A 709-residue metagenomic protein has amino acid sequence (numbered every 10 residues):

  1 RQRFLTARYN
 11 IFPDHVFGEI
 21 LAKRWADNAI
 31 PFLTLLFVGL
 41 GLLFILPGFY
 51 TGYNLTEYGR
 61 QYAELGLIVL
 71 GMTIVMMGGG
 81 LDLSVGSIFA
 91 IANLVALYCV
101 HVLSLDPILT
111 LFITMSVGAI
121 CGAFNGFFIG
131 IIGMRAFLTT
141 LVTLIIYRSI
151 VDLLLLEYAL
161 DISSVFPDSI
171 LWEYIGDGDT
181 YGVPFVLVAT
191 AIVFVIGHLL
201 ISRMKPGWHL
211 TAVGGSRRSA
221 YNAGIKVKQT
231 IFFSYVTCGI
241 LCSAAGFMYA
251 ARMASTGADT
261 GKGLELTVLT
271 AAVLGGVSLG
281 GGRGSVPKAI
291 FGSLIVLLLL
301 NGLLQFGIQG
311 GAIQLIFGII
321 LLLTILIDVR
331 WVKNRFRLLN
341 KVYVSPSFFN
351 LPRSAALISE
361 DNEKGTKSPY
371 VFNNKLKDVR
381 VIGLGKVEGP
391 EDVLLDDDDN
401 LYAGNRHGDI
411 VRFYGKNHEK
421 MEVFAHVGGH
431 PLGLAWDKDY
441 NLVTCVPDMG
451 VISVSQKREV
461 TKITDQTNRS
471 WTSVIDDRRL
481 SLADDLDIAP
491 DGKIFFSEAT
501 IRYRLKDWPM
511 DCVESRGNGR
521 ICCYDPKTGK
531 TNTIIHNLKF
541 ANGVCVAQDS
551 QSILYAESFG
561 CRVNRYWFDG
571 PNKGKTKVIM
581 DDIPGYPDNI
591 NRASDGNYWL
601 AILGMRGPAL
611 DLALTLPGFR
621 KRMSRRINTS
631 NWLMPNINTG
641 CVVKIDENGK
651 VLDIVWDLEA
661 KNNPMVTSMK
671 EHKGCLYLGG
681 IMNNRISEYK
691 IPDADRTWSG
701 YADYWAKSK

Functional and structural regions predicted by a protein language model:
R1-L40, N222, K226-Q229, L303-K367: Cytosolic-side transmembrane-helix boundaries in multi-pass membrane proteins
T34-T51, G78, D152-L155, G197-K205 (+1 more regions): Structural signal for alpha-helical transmembrane segments and their membrane-water exit/capping regions in multi-pass
F37-L103, F128-M134, A272, G276-V286 (+1 more regions): Single transmembrane alpha-helix segments in multi-pass membrane proteins
S104-I145, F291-G292, V296: Alpha-helical transmembrane segments within multi-pass membrane transporters and channels
D106, T110, I120-N125, D179-T256: Helix-loop-helix "hairpin" substructures at the membrane interface of multi-pass membrane proteins
G122, V236, C242, R252-L315: Transmembrane alpha-helical segments in multi-pass inner-membrane proteins
A136-R203, T230, R252-A258: Transmembrane helix-bundle core of multi-pass membrane transporters and related energy-transducing complexes
L339-K709: Sequence-structural signature of mature extracellular/luminal beta-sheet repeat domains, prominently beta-propellers
